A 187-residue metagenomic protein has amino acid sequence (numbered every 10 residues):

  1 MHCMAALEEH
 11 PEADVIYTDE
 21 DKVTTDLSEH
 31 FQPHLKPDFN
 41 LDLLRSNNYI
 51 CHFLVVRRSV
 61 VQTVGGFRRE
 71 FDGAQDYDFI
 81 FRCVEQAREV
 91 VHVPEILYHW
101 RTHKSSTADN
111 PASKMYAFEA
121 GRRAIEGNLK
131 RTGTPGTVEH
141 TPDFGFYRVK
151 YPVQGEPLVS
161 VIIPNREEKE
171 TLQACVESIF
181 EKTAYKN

Functional and structural regions predicted by a protein language model:
M1-F31, S59, P94, R101-H103: Conserved donor NDP-sugar-binding/catalytic core segment of glycosyltransferases
E9, E177-N187: Short, acidic, metal-binding catalytic loop of nucleotide-sugar glycosyltransferases
V23, E29-T63, D72: A recurrent flexible, glycine/aromatic-enriched loop bordering the glycosyltransferase active site that acts as
L43-Y49, D109-Y116: Acyl-group handling in specialized metabolite and lipid biosynthesis
D72-F79: Acidic donor-binding loop at a coil-to-helix junction in glycosyltransferase catalytic cores that engages
C83-V84: Hydrophobic residues within well-ordered alpha-helices
P94-P111, T141-Y147: Active-site donor/metal-binding and catalytic loop motifs of nucleotide-sugar-dependent glycosylation enzymes
K114-M115, E119, R123-E181: N-proximal low-complexity "stem/linker" segments adjacent to membrane-targeting elements
